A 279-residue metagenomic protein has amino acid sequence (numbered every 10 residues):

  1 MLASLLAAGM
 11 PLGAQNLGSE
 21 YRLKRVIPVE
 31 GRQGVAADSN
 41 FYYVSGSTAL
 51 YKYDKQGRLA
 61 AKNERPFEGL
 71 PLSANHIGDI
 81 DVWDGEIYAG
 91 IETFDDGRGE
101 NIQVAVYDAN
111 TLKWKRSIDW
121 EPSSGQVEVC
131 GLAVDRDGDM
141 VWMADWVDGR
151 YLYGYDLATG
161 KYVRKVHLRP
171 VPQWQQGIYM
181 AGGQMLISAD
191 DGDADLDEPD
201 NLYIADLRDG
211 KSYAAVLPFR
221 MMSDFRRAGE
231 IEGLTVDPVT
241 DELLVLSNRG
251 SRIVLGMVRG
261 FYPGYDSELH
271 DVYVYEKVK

Functional and structural regions predicted by a protein language model:
Q15-E30, E64: A short helix->beta-strand "capping" segment at the edge of beta-propeller domains
L23-T48, H76: Beta-strand-rich domains and repeat architectures in extracellular enzymes and scaffolds, especially beta-propellers
V29-A36, P71-D81, S123-V134, V171-Y179 (+1 more regions): Repeated scaffold domains used in trafficking and secretory/extracellular systems, primarily beta-propellers
S39-N40, D84-G85, D137-D139, G182-Q184 (+1 more regions): Short coil/turn segments that connect the beta-strands within blades of beta-propeller domains
S47, E92-F94, A144-D148, D190-D193 (+1 more regions): Short loop/turn segments immediately following the C-termini of beta-strands
L50-D54, D96-A105, G149-G154, A194-I204 (+1 more regions): Structural motif
L59-F94: Blade-loop segments of beta-propeller domains
P170-D209: Loop/turn-rich, solvent-exposed surfaces of beta-rich toroidal or solenoidal domains
